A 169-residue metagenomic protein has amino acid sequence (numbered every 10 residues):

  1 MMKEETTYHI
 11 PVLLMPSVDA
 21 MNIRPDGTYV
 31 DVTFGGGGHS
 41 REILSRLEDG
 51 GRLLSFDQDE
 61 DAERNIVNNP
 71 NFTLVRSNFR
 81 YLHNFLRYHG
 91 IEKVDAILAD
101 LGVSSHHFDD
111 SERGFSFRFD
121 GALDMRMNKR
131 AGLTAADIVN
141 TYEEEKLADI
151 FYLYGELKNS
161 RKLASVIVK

Functional and structural regions predicted by a protein language model:
M1-K169: S-adenosyl-L-methionine-dependent methyltransferase catalytic core, i.e., the SAM/SAH-binding region
